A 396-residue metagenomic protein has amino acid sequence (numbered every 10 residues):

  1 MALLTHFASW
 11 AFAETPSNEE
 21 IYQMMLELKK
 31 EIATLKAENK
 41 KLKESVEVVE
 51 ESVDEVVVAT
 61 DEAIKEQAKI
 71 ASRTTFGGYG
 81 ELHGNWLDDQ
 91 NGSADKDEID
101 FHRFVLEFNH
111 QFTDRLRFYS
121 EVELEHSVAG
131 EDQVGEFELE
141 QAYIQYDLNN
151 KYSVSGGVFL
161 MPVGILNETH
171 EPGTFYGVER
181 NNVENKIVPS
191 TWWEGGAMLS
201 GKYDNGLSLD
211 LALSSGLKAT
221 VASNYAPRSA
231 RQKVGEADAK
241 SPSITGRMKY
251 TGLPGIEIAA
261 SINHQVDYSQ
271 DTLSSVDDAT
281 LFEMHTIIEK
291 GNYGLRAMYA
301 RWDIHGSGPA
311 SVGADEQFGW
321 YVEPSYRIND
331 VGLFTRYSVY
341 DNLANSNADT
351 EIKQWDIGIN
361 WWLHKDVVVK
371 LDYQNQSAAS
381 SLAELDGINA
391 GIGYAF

Functional and structural regions predicted by a protein language model:
M1-H6: Bacterial N-terminal signal peptides
F12-D89, F396: N-terminal periplasmic/intermembrane-space "pro-region" immediately following the signal or transit peptide
P16, D88-D95, G130-D132, A142-D147 (+5 more regions): Outer-membrane beta-barrel pore domains
S17, M24-L42, S72-T74, E81 (+11 more regions): A general secondary-structure boundary signal
A63-A219, K240-E257, E323-F334, S338-N342: Outer membrane beta-barrel
V188, K233, A237, G313: Glycine- and other small-residue-rich loops at beta-strand/loop junctions that grip anionic moieties
A219-V234, Q265-Q270: Active-site-proximal beta-alpha loop/turn segments in soluble metabolic enzymes
